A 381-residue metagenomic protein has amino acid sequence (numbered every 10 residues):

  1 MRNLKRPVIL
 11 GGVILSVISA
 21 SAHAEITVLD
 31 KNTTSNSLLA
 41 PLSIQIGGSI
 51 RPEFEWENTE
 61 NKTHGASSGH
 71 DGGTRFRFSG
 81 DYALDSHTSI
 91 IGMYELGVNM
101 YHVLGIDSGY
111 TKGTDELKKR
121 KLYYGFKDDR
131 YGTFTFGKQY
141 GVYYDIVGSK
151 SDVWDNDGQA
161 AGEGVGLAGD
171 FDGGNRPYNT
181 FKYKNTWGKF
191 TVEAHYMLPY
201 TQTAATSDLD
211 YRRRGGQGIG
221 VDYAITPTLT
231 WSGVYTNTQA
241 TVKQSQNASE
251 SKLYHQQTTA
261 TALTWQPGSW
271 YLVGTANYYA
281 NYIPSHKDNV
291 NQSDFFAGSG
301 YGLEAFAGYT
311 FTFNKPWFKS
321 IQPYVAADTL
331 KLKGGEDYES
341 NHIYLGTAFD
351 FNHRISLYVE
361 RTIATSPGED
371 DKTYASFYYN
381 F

Functional and structural regions predicted by a protein language model:
M1-N32, N36-S37, D85: Cleavable N-terminal export/targeting peptides
T33-W56, G65-P199, R213, D222-I225: Outer membrane beta-barrel
A40, Y82-S86, D128-R130, K184-K189 (+5 more regions): Outer-membrane beta-barrel strand-turn architecture
G48-F54, G92-L96, K138, A194-L198 (+6 more regions): Transmembrane beta-barrel strands of outer-membrane/channel proteins
K62-H70, G109-E116, F171-G173, S207-G215 (+4 more regions): Replace "Gram-negative outer membrane beta-barrel proteins" with "bacterial and organellar outer membrane beta-barrel
R77-S79, Y123-F126, K182-K184, G220-D222 (+4 more regions): Outer-membrane beta-barrel architecture
W187-G188, R212, I219-G334: Detector for outer-membrane/organellar transmembrane beta-barrel domains, recognizing the amphipathic beta-strand
I355, E369-F381: Outer-membrane beta-barrel "beta-signal"
